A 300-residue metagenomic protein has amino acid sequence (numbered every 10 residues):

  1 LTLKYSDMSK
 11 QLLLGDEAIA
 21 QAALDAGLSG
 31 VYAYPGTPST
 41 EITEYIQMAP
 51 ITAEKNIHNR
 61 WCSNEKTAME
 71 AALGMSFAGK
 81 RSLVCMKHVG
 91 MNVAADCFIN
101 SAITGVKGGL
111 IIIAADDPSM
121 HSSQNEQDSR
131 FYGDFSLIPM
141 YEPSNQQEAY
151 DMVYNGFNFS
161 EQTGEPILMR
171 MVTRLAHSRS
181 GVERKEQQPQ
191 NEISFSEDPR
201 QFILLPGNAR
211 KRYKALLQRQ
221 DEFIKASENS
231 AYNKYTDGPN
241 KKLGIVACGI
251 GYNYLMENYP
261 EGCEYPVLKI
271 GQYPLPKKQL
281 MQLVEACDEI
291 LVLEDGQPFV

Functional and structural regions predicted by a protein language model:
T2-Q146, R174, E264, F299: Thiamine diphosphate
L3-D16, A26, P143-V300: Flexible, low-complexity linker and terminal segments
